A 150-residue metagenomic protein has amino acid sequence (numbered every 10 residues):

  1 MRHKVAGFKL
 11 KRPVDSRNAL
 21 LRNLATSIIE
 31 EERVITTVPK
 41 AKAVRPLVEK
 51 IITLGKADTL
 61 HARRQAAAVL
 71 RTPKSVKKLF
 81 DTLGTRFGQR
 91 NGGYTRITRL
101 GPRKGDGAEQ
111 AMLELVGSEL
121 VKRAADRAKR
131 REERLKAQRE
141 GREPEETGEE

Functional and structural regions predicted by a protein language model:
M1-E150: Structured, basic alpha/beta domains of bacterial-type, RNA-associated proteins
